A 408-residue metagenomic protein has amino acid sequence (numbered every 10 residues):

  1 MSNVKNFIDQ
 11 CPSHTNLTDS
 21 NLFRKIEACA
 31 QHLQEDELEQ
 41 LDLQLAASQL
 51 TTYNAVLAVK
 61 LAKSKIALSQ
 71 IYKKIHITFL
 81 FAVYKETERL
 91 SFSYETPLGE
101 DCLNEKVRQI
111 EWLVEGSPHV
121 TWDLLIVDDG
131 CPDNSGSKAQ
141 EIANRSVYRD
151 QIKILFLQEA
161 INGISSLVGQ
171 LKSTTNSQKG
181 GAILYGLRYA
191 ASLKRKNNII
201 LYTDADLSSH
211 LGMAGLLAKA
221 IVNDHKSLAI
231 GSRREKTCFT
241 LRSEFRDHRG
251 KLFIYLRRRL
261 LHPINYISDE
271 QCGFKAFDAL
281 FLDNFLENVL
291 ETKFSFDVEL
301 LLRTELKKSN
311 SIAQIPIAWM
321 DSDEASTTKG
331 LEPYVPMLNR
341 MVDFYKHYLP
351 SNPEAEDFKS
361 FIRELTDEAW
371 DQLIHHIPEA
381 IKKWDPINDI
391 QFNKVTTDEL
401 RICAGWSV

Functional and structural regions predicted by a protein language model:
M1-E115, H119: N-proximal low-complexity "stem/linker" segments adjacent to membrane-targeting elements
S13, L17-S20, A28, H32-Q40 (+1 more regions): C-terminal catalytic/acceptor-binding lobe
H119, D128-S137: A conserved acidic beta->alpha catalytic loop
S137-R195: Active-site-proximal specificity loops/subdomain of glycosyltransferases
K194-S208: Short beta-strand-to-loop acidic/aromatic patch adjacent to the donor-nucleotide binding site
H210-R233: Conserved donor-nucleotide/metal-binding helix-loop-beta segment in metal-dependent transferases, i.e., the alpha-helix
K226-S268, L282: Short, flexible, basic/aromatic active-site loop/helix in glycosyltransferases
T237, R259-F294, R303-K307: Aromatic-glycine-rich donor-binding/catalytic loop that engages nucleotide-sugar donors across glycosyltransferases
